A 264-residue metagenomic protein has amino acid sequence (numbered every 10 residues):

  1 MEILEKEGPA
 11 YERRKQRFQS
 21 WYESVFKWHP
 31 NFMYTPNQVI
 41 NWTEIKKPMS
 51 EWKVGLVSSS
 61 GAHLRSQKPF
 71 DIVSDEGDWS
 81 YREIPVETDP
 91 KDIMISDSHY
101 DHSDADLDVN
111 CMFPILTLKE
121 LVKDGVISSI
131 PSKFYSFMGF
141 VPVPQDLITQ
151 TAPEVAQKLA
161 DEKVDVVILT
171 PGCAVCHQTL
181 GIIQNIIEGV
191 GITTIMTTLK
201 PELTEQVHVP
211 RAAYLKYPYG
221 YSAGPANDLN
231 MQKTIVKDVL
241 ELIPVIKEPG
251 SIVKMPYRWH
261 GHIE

Functional and structural regions predicted by a protein language model:
M1-E264: Metallocofactor- and cofactor-centric catalytic cores in central/energy metabolism, strongly enriched
